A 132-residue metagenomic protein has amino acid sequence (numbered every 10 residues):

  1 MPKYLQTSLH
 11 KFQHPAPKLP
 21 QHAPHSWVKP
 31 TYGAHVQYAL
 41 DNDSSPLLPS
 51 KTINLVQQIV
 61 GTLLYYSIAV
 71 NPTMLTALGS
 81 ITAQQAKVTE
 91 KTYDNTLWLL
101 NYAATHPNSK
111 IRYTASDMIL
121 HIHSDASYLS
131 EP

Functional and structural regions predicted by a protein language model:
M1-P132: Long, low-complexity, charge-biased intrinsically disordered regions
